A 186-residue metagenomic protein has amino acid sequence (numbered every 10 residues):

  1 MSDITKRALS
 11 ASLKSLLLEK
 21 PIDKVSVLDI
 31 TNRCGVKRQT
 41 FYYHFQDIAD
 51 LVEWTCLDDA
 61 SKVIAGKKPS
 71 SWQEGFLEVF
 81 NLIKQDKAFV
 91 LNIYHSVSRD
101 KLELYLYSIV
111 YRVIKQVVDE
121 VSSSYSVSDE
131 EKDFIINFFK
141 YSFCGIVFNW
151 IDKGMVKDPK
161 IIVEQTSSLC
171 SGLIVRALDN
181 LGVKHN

Functional and structural regions predicted by a protein language model:
S2-D3, S126-K132, L181: Short, Lys/Arg-enriched, Trp-marked, Pro/Gly-tolerant hinge/linker segments that flank
D3-K6, S10-K14, L18, D23-V27 (+5 more regions): An amphipathic alpha-helix adjacent to DNA-recognition modules
T55-K62, D86, V90, V113-V121 (+2 more regions): A short secondary-structure junction motif
K67, V90-Y94, V121-S124, W150-G154 (+2 more regions): Secondary-structure edge/capping motif, primarily at the C-terminal ends of alpha-helices and the immediately following
S71-D119: Helical hydrophobic small-molecule/effector-binding pocket
Q85, N137-I146, E164-S167, S171: An amphipathic alpha-helical interaction segment
R99-S124, E130-G145, V175: Amphipathic alpha-helical packing segments from all-alpha helical-bundle domains
N149, K153-N186: C-terminal peripheral helix-coil segments that are non-catalytic and often amphipathic
